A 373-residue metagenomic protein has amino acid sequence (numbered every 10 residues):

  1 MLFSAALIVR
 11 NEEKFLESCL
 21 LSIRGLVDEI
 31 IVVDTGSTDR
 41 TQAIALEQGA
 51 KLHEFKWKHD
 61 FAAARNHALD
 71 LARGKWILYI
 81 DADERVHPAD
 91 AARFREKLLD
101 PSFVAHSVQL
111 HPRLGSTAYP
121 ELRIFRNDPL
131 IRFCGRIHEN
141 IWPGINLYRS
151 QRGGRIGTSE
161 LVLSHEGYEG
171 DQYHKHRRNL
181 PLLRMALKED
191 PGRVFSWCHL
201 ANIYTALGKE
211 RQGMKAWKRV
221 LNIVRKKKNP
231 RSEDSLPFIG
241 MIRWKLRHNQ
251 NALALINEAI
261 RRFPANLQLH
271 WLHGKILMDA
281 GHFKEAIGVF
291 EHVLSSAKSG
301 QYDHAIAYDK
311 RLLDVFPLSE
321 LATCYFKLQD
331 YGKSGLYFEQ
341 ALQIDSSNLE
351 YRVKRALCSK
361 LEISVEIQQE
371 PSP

Functional and structural regions predicted by a protein language model:
M1-S22: N-proximal low-complexity "stem/linker" segments adjacent to membrane-targeting elements
S22, L26, D34-L46, W57: A conserved acidic beta->alpha catalytic loop
Q42-H67, L71: Conserved donor nucleotide-binding strand/loop of the catalytic core
A63-L69, K75, I80, V86-K215 (+2 more regions): Catalytic-site signature of metal-activated, phosphate-bearing donor transferases, centered on the GT-A/GT-A-like
